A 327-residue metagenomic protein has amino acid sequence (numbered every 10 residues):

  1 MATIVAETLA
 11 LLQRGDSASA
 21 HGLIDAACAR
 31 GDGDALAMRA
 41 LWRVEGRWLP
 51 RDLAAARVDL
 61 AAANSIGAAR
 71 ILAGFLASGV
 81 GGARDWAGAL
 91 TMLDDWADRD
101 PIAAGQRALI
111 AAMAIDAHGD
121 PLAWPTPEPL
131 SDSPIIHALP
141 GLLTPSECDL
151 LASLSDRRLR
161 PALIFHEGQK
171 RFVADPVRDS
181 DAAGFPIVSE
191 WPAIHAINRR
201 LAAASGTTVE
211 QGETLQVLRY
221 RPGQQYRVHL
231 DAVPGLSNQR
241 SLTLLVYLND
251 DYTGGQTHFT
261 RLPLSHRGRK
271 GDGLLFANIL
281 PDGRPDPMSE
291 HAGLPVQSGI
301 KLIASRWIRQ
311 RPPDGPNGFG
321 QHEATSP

Functional and structural regions predicted by a protein language model:
A6-G15, L23-A26, L41, A61-A62 (+4 more regions): Fe(II)/2-oxoglutarate oxygenase catalytic core
A26-M38: Short, charge-rich amphipathic alpha-helical segments embedded in non-transmembrane helical bundles/solenoids
A40, V44-P50, A77-A83: Short coil/turn linking the two alpha-helices of tandem helical-hairpin repeats
P50-L53, T144-S146: Alpha-helix N-capping/helix-start residues
